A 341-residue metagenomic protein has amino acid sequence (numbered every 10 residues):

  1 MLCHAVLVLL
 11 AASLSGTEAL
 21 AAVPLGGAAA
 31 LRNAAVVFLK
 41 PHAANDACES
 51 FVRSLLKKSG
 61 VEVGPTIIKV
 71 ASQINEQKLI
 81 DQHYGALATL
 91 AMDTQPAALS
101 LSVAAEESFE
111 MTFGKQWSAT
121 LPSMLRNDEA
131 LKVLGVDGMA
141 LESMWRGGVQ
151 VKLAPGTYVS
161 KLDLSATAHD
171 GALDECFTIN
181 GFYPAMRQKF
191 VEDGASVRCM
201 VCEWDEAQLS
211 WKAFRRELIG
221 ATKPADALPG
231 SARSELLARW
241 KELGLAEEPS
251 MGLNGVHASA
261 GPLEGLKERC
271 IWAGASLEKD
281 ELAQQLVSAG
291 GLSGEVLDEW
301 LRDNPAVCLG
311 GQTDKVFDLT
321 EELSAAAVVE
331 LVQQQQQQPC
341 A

Functional and structural regions predicted by a protein language model:
M1-V8: Sec-dependent signal peptide recognition, specifically the positively charged N-region followed immediately by
V8-S13, A19-A21: N-terminal chloroplast transit peptides
A22-A341: Non-catalytic terminal and connector segments of soluble metabolic enzymes
